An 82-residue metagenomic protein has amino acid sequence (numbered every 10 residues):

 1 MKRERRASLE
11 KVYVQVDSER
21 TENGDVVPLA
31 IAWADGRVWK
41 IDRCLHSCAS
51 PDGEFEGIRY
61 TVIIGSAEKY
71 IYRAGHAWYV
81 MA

Functional and structural regions predicted by a protein language model:
M1-A82: Cysteine-centric segments in proteins
